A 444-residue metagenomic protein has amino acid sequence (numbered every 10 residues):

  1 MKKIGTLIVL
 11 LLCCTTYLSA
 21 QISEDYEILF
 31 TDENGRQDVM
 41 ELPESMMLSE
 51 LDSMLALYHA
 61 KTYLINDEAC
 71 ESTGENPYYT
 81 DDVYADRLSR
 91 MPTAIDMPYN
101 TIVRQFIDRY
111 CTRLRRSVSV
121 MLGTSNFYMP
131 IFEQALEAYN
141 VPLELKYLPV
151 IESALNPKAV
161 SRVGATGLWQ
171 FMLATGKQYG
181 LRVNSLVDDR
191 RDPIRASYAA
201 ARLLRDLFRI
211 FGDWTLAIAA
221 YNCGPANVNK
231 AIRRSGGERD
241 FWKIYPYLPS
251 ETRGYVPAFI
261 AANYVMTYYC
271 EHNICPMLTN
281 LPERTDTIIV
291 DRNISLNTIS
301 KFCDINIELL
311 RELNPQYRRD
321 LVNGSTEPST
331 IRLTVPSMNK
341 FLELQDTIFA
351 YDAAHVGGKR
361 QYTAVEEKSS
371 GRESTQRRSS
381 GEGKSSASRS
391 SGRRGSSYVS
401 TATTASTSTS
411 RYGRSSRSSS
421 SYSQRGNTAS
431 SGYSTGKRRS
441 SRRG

Functional and structural regions predicted by a protein language model:
M1-Y26: Bacterial Sec-dependent N-terminal signal peptides
S19-Y139: An acidic, Gly/Ser/Thr/Pro-rich helix-cap/linker signature
C111-L122, F132-Q134, P157-R162, V183-I194 (+4 more regions): Second-shell loop/turn segments in exported
V141-K158, A217-G224, N263, R311-N314: Short, functionally critical alpha-helical segments immediately adjacent to catalytic or ligand/cofactor-binding
A154-R162, K177-Y179, L207-I210, P225-R239 (+1 more regions): Secretory-pathway/luminal and periplasmic proteins that interact with or process carbohydrate-rich
V163-L186, S197-A199, L204, V228-A231 (+1 more regions): Substrate-binding/active-site groove segments that recognize and process beta-1,4-linked N-acetyl-hexosamine
L248, N314-A350: Extracellular LysM carbohydrate-binding repeats and other cell-envelope/extracellular binding modules
M277-D304, R394-S400, S410-R425, S430-R443: Primarily a LysM-type cell-wall glycan-binding module
